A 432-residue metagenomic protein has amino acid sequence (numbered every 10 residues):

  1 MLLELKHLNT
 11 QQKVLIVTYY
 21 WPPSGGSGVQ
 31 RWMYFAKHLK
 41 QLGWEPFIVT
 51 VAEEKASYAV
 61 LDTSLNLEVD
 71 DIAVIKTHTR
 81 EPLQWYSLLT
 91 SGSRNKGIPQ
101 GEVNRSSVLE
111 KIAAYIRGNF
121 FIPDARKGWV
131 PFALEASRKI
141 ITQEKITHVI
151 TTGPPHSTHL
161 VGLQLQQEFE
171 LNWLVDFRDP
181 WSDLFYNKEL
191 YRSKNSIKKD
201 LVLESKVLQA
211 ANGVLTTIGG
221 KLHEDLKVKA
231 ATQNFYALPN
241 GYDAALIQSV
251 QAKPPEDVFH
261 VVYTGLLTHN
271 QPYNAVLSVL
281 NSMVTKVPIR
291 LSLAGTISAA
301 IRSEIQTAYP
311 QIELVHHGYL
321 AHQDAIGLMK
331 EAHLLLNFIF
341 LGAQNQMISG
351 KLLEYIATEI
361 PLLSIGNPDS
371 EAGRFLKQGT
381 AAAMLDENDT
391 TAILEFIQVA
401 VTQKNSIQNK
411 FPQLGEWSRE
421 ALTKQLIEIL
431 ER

Functional and structural regions predicted by a protein language model:
M1-L83, G213, G219, M283-T285: N-terminal subdomain of nucleotide-sugar transferases
L83-L88, G241-V258: Acidic anion/phosphate-binding donor-loop and adjacent secondary structure in glycosyltransferase catalytic cores
D124, S157-L160, Q164-E168, W181-S182 (+1 more regions): Membrane-proximal helix-turn-helix segments that form the acceptor-binding/catalytic region of lipid-linked
L215, K253-Q271, L277, L422: Conserved donor-binding/catalytic core segment of Leloir-type glycosyltransferases
G220-K221, G241: Carbohydrate-associated surface elements
Q271, A321-L328, L335-I356, P361-R374 (+1 more regions): Nucleotide-sugar-dependent
G295, A300-I326: Nucleotide-activated donor-binding/catalytic signature segment of Leloir-type glycosyltransferases, i.e., the conserved
E387-A392, T402-E431: A charged, aromatic-enriched C-terminal amphipathic alpha-helix characteristic of glycosyltransferases across folds
